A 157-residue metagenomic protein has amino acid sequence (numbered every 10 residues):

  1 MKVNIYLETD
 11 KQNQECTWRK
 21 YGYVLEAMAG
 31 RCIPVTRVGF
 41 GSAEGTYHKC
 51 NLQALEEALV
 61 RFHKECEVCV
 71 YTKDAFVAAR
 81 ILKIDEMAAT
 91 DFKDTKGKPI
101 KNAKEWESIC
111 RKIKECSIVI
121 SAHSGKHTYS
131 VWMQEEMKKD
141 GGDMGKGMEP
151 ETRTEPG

Functional and structural regions predicted by a protein language model:
M1-Q53, R61, Q134, D143-G147 (+1 more regions): RNase H-like nuclease fold core
T9-E15, L55, L59-E135: RNase H catalytic domain
